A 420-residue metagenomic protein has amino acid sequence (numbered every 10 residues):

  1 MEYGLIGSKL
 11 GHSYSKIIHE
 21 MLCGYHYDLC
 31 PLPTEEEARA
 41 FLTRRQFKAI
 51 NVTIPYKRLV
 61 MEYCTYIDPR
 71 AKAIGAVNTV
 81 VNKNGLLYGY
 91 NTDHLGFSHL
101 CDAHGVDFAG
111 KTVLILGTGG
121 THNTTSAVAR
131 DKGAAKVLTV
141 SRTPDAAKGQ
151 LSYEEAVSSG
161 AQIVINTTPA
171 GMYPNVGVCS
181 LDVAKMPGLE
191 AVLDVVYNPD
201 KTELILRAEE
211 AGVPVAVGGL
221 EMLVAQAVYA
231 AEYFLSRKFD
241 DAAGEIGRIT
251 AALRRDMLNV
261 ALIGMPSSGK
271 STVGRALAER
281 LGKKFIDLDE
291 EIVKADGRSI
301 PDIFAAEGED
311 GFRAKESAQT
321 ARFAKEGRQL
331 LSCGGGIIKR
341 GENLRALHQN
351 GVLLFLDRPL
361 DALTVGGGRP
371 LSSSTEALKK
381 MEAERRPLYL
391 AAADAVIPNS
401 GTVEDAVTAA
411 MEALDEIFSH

Functional and structural regions predicted by a protein language model:
E2-H104, P199, I205-R207, A211-V217 (+1 more regions): Phosphate/diphosphate ligand-binding glycine-rich loop within oxidoreductases
G7, G89-H94, C101-D102, V106 (+4 more regions): Glycine-rich adenosine-cofactor-binding loop
P31, V195-L258, N399: Adenosine-phosphate binding glycine-rich loop
D131-G149, D289-E291, A295-D296: NAD(P)-binding Rossmann-fold cofactor-contacting core
K148-A216, I337-N343: Rossmann-like adenosine-cofactor binding region
G244-R255, A276, R280, E326 (+2 more regions): NTP-dependent small-molecule kinase module
E290-R345: ATP-dependent small-molecule kinase phosphotransfer cores that center on conserved nucleotide phosphate-binding segments
Q349-L388, A395: A glycine- and Lys/Arg-enriched "phosphate-lid" helix/loop adjacent to the NTP-binding pocket of small-molecule kinases
